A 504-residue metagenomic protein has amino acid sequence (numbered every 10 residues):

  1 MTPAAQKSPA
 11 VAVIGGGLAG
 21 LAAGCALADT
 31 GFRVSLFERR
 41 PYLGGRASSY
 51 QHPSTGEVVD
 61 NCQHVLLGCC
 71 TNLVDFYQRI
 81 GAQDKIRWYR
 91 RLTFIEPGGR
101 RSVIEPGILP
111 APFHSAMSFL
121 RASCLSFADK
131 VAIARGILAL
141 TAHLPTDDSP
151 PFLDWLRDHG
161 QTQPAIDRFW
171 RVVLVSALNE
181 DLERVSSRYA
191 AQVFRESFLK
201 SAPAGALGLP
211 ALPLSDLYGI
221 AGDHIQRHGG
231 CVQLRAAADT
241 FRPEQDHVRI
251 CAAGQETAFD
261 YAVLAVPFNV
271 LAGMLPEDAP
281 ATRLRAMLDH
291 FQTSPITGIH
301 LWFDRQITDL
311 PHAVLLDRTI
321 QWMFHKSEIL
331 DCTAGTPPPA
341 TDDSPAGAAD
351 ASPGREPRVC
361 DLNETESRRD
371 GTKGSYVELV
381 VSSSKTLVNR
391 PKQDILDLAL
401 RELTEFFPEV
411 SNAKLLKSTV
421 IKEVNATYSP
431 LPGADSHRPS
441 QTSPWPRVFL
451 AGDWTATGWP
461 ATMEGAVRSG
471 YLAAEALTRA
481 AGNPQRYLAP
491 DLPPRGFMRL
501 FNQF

Functional and structural regions predicted by a protein language model:
P9-L36: N-terminal Rossmann-like FAD-binding beta1-loop-alpha1 element of flavoenzymes
A28-P53: Glycine-rich FAD pyrophosphate-binding loop
S48-G68, G136-T141: Glycine-rich active-site loop/strand segments that organize a redox cofactor
H64-T71, D147-D148, K200-H224, V388-I395: Short beta-strand to alpha-helix junction loop
L73-R79, Q83-A191, A202-A204: Mobile amphipathic helical/loop "lid" adjacent to a hydrophobic cofactor/ligand pocket
P106, A313, M323-A334, G371-F504: Conserved flavin/dinucleotide-binding core of flavoenzymes
V193-A252, Y261: Helical element adjacent to the flavin cofactor pocket in flavoenzyme catalytic cores
A236-G335, V359, E364-E366, G371-V410: Mid-domain catalytic core of redox enzymes that form a hydrophobic substrate pocket/lid adjacent to a catalytic redox
